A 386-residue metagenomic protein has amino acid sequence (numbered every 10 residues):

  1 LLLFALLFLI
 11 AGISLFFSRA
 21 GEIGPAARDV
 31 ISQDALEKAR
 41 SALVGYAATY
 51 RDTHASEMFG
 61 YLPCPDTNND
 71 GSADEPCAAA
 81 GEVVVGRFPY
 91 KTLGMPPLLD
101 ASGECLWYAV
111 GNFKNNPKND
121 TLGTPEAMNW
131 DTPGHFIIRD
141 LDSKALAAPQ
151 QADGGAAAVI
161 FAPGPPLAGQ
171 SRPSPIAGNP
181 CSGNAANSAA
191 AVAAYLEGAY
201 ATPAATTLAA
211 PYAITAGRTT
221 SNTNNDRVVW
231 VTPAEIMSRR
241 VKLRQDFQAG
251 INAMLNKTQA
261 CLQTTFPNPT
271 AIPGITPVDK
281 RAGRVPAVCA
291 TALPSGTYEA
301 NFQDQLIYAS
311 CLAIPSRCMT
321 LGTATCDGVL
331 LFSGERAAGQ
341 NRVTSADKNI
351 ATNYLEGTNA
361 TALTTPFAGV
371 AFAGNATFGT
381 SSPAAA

Functional and structural regions predicted by a protein language model:
L1-F8: N-terminal signal-anchor/signal peptide hydrophobic helix marking the start of the first transmembrane segment
I13-A386: N-terminal pilin/flagellin-like segments and related low-complexity appendage regions
